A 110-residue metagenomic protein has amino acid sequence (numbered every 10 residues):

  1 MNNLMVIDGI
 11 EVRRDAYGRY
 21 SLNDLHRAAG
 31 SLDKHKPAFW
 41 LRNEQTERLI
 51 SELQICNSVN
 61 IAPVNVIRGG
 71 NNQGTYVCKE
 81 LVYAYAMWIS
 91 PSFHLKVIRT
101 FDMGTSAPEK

Functional and structural regions predicted by a protein language model:
M1-K110: An anion-engaging/catalytic patch
